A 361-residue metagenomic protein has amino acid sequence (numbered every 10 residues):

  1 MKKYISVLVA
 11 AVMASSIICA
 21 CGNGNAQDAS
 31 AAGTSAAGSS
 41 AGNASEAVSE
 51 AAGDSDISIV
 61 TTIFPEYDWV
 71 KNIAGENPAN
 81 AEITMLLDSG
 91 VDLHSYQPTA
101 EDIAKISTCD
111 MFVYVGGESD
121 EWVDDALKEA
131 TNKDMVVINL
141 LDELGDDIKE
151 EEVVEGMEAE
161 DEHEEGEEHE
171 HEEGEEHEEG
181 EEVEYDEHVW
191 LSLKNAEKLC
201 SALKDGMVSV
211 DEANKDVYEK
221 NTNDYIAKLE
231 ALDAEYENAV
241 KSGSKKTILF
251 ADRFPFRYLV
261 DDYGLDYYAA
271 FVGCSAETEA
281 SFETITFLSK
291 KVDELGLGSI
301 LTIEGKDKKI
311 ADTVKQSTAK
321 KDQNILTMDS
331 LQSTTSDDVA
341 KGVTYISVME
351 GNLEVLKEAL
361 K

Functional and structural regions predicted by a protein language model:
M1-V9: Positively charged n-region of N-terminal signal peptides that target proteins for export
S6-V7, C21-K361: Extracytoplasmic metal-acquisition and chelation regions
A11-S15: Alpha-helical transmembrane segments
S16-A20: C-terminal motif of bacterial Sec signal peptides marking the signal peptidase cleavage site
